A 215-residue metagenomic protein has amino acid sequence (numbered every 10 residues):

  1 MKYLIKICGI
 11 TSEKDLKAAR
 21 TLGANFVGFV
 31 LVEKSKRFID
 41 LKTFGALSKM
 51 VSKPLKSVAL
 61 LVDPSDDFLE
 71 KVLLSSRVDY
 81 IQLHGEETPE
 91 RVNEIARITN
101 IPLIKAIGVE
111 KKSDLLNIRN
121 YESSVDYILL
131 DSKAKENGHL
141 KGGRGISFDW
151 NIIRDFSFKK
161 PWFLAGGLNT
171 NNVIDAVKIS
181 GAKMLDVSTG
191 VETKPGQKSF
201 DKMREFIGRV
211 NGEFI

Functional and structural regions predicted by a protein language model:
M1-M184, T189-I215: Conserved N-terminal beta1-alpha1 strand-loop-helix module at the mouth
